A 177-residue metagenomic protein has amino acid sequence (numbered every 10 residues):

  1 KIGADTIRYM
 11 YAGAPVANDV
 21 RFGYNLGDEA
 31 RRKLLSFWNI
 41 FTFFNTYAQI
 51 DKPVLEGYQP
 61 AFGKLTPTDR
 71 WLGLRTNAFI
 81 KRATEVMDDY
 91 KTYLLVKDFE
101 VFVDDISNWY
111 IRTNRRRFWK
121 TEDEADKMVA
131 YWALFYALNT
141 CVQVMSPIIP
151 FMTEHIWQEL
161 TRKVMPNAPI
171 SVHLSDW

Functional and structural regions predicted by a protein language model:
K1, R21-G27, A78-F99, C141: Extended, non-catalytic structural segments that build the interaction scaffolds of large macromolecular assemblies
K1-G63, R162-A168: Catalytic adenosine-cofactor/nucleotide-binding cores of aminoacyl-tRNA synthetases and other
I7, A30, L34, F99 (+3 more regions): Short runs of predominantly hydrophobic/aromatic residues within well-ordered alpha helices that form helix-helix
A12, R32-N45, T66-F79, L95-R117 (+1 more regions): Core structural elements
G13, F102, H155, E159: Short acidic/histidine-centered micro-motifs embedded in hydrophobic/aromatic stretches that mark compact functional
A14, N18, A48, I80-M87 (+4 more regions): Structural motif corresponding to the C-terminal cap of alpha-helices
Y24-A30, K91, D126-L134: Membrane-interfacial loop-to-helix junctions in multi-pass inner-membrane proteins
D51-K81, R112-W177: Acidic, turn-prone loop/beta-hairpin segments
